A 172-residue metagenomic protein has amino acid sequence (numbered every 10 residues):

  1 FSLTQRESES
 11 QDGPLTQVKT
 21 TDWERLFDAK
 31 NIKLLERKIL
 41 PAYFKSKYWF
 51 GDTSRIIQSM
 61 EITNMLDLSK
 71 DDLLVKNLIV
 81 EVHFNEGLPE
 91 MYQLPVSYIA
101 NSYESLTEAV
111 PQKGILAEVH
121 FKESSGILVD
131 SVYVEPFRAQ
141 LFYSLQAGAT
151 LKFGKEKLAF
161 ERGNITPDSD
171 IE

Functional and structural regions predicted by a protein language model:
F1-E172: Regulatory N- and C-terminal appendages and interdomain linkers associated with kinase/kinase-like NTP transferase
